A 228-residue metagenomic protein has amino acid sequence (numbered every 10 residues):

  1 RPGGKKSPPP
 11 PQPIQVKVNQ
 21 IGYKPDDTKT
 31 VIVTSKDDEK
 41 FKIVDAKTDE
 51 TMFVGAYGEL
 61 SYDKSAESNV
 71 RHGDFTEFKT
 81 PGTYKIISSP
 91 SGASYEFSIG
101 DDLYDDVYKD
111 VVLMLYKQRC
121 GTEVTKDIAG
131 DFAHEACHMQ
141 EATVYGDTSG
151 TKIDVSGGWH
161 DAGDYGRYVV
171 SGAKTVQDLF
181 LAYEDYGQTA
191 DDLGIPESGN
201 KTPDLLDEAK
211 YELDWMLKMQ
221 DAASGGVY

Functional and structural regions predicted by a protein language model:
R1-P2: N-terminal Sec signal peptide cleavage junction
K5-Q12, V16, S94-A129: Low-complexity, Pro/Ser/Thr- and charge-rich linker/hinge segments at domain boundaries
Q15-D102: Ligand-binding face of N-terminal immunoglobulin V-set domains in extracellular IgSF glycoproteins
D38, V70, P81-T83, S94 (+3 more regions): Extracellular structured ligand-interaction cores
V44-A46, M52, G58-S61, V111 (+4 more regions): Catalytic cores of eukaryotic secretory-pathway lumenal/extracellular enzymes that build and remodel glycoconjugates
S65, E77, A93-K109, T189-E208 (+1 more regions): Acidic/aromatic-lined carbohydrate-recognition and catalytic surfaces of CAZymes acting on diverse glycans
S88, V176-E197, E212-M219: Well-ordered alpha-helical scaffold segments within catalytic/enzyme domains
D110, M114-S171, I195-Y228: Extended ligand-binding groove/face enriched in aromatic
